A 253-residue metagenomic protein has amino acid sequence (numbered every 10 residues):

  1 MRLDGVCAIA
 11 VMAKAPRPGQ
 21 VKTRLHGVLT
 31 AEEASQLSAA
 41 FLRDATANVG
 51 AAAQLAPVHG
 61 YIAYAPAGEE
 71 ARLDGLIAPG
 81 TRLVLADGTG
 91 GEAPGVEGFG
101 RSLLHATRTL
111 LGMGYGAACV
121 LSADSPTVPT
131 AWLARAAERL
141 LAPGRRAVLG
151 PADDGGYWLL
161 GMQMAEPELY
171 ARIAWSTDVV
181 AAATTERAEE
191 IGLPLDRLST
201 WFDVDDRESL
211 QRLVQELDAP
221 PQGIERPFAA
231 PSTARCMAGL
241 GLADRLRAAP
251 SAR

Functional and structural regions predicted by a protein language model:
M1-L25: N-terminal nucleotide-binding beta1-loop-alpha1 segment
S38-A56: A short, N-terminal amphipathic alpha-helix
P57-P66: Short beta-strand/loop segment that forms part of the nucleotide-sugar
R72-A117: Short phosphate-binding loop-to-helix
C119-L121: Short aromatic-hydrophobic micro-motifs that form the base-stacking/packing surface for donor nucleotide recognition
T127-D154: Conserved donor-nucleotide/metal-binding helix-loop-beta segment in metal-dependent transferases, i.e., the alpha-helix
E166-R187: Short, glycine-/small-residue-rich phosphate/pyrophosphate-handling segment
E186-R253: Conserved alpha/beta core of the MobA/IspD/sugar-nucleotide pyrophosphorylase nucleotidyltransferase superfamily
